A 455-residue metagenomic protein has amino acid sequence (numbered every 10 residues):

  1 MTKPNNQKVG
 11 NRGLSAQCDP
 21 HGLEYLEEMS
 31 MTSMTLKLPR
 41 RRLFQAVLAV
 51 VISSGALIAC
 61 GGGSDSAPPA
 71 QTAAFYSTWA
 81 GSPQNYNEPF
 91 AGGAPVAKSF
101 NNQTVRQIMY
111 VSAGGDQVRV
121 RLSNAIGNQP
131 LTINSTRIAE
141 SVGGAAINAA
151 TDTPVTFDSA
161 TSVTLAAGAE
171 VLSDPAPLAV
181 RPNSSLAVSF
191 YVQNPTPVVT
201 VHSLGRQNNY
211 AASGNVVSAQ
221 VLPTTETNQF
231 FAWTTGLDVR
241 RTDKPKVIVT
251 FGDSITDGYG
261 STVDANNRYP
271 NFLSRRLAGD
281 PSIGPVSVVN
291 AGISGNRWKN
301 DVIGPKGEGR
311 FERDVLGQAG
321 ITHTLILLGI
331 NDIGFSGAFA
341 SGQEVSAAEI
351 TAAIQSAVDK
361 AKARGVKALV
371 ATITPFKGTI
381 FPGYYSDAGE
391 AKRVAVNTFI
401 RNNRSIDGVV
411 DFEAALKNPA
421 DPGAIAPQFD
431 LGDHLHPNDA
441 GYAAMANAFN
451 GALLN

Functional and structural regions predicted by a protein language model:
L23-S30, L36, C60-F251, T256-D257 (+2 more regions): N-terminal secretory targeting modules
S33-V47: Bacterial N-terminal signal peptides that target proteins for export
R119, V247-G252, T256, V286-G292 (+4 more regions): Structural recognition of the beta-strand scaffold that forms the well-ordered cores of secreted hydrolase catalytic
A232, P270-L277, I303-A319, A352-S356: Alpha-helical scaffolding within the catalytic cores of extracellular/periplasmic polymer-degrading hydrolases
I255-D301, H323-L325: Beta-propeller domains
S261, I293-E349: Oxyanion-hole/transition-state-stabilizing segment in secreted/luminal serine hydrolases and related acyltransferases
R297, G334, I373-N455: Catalytic His-Asp segment of secreted/periplasmic serine-dependent ester chemistry enzymes
